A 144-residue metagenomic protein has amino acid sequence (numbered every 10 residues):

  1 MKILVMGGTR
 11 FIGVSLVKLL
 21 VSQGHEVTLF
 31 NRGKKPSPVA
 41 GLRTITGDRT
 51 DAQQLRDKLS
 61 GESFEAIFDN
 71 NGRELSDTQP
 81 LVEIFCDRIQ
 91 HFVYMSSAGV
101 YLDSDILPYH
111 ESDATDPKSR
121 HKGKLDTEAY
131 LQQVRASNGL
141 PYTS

Functional and structural regions predicted by a protein language model:
K2, E26, Q90-H91, P141-T143: Residues at the starts of beta-strands that form the adenosine-phosphate
I3-Q23: N-terminal Rossmann NAD(P)H-binding glycine-rich loop of SDR-like oxidoreductase domains
G7, N31, S96: Short beta-strand/turn micro-motifs composed of small residues that flank or help shape donor/cofactor-binding pockets
V21, C86, A136: Anion (oxyanion) recognition and catalysis
E26-R32: Conserved glycine-rich Rossmann-like NAD(P)H-binding loop of the short-chain dehydrogenase/reductase
K34-R88, Y94, V100-Y109: NAD(P)H-binding glycine-rich loop region in Rossmannoid oxidoreductase-like domains and their noncatalytic homologs
S96, Y130-S144: Conserved beta-loop-beta element that borders a ligand/cofactor-binding pocket
L107-A129: Short-chain dehydrogenase/reductase
